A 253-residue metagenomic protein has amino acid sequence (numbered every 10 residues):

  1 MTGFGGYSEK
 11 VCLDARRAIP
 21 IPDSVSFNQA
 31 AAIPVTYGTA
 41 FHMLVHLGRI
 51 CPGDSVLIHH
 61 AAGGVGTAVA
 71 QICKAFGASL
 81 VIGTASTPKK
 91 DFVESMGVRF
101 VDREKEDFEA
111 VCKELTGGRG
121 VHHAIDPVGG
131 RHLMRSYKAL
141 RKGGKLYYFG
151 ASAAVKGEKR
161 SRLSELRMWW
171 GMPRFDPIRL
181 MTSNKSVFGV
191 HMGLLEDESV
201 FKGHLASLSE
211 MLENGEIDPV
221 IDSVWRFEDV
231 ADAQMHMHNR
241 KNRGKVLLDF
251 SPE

Functional and structural regions predicted by a protein language model:
M1-P20, P34, G38, L47-G48: Glycine-rich phosphate/adenylate-binding loop and adjacent beta-alpha elements of nucleotide- or dinucleotide-binding
D23-S26, R49-S55, G118-R119: Short helix-loop-beta connector
A31-E106, V111: Mid-domain Rossmann-like dinucleotide-binding core that forms the NAD(H)/NADP(H) cofactor-binding site
G53, G97, G120-V121, I217 (+1 more regions): Local beta-strand N-terminus motif with an aromatic residue
L57, H122-I125, Y147: N-terminal Rossmann-like NAD(P) cofactor-binding module of classical short-chain dehydrogenase/reductase
A78, R131-E216, P252-E253: Glycine-rich phosphate-binding loop and adjacent beta-alpha segment of Rossmann(oid) nucleotide-cofactor-binding
L115-H123: A glycine-rich helix->loop->beta "capping" turn within Rossmann-like NAD(P)(H)-dependent oxidoreductase domains
G118, S209-V224, A231-E253: C-terminal capping/lid region of NAD(P)-dependent oxidoreductase domains
